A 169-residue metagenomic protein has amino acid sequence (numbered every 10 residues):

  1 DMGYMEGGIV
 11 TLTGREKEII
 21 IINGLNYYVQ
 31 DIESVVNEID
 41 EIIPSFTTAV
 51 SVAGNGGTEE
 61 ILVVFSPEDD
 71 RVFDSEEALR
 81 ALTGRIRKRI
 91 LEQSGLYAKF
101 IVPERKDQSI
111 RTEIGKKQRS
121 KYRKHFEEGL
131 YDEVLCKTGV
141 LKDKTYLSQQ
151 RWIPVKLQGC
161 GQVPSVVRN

Functional and structural regions predicted by a protein language model:
M2-S94: AMP-binding/adenylate-forming catalytic core of the ANL superfamily
M5, I22, T112-I114, P164: Ser/Thr-glycine-rich phosphate-binding loops at phosphate-binding pockets of nucleotides, nucleotide cofactors
V50, L62-V63, G84-L157: Conserved C-terminal "lid"/linker of ANL adenylate-forming enzymes
E76-R80, K116-R119, P164: Generic detection of long, well-ordered alpha-helical segments
I153-N169: Conserved small-residue-rich
